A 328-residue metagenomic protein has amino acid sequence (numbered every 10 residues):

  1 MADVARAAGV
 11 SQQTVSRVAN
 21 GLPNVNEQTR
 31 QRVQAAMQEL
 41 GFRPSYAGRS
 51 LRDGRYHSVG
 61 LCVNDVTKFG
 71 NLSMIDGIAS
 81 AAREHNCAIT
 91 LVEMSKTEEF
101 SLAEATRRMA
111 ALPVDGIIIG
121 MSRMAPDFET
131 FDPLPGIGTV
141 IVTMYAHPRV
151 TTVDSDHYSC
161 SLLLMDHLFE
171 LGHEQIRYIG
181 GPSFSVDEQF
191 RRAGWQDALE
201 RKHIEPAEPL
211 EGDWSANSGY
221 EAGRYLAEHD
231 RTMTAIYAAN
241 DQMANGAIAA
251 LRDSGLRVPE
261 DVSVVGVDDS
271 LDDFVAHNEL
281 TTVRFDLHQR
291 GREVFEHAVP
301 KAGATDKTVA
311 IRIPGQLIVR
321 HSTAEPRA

Functional and structural regions predicted by a protein language model:
M1-H57, R327: N-terminal helix-turn-helix DNA-binding module of bacterial transcription factors
S11, H57, D115, H173-I176 (+2 more regions): Short acidic/polar active-site loop segments enriched in Thr and Asp
T14-R17, L51-T67, G77, H167 (+1 more regions): Short beta-strand segments enriched in small/hydrophobic residues
H57-D166, E170: Alpha-helical recognition/docking segments in bacterial nutrient-uptake and carbohydrate-utilization systems
V63-S73, L91-F100, R123, V153-L163 (+5 more regions): Hinge/beta->alpha junction and helix N-cap segments in small-molecule ligand-binding domains
E174-Q175, E205-E208, V258-V264: Short acidic capping loops at alpha-helix termini that bridge into adjacent secondary structure
A227-A328: Flexible loop/turn connectors
